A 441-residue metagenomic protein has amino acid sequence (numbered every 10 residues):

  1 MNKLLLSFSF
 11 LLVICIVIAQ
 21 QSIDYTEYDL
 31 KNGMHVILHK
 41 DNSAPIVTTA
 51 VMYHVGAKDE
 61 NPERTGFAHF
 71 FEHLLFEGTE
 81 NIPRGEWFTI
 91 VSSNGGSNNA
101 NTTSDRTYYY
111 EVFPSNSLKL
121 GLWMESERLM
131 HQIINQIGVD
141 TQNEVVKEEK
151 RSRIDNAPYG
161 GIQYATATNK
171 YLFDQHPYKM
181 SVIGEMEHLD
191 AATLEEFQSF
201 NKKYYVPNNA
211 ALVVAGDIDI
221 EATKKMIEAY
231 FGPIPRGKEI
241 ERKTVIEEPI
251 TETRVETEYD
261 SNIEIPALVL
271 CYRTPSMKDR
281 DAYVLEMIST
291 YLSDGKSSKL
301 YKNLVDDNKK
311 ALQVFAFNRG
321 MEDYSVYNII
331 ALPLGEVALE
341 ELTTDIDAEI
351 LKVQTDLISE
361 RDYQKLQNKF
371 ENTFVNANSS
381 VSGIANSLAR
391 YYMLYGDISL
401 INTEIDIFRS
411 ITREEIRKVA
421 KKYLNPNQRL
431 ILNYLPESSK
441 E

Functional and structural regions predicted by a protein language model:
M1-S22: Bacterial Sec-dependent N-terminal signal peptides
Q21-K40: Short N-terminal segments immediately surrounding and downstream of signal-peptide cleavage
H39, A44-A57, G66-F70, R84-L129 (+5 more regions): M16 family metallopeptidases and their MPP-like homologs
T65-T79: Active-site SXXK
E77-G78, L129-I137, S359: Short, polar/flexible loop-turn hinges at active-site or ligand-entry regions and domain interfaces
K147-R153, I246-E258, N368-A377: Short, conserved secondary-structure transition motifs
A157, D174, V206-P207, A211-S276 (+1 more regions): An aromatic/glycine/proline-enriched structural segment found at the starts of mature extracellular/organellar domains
